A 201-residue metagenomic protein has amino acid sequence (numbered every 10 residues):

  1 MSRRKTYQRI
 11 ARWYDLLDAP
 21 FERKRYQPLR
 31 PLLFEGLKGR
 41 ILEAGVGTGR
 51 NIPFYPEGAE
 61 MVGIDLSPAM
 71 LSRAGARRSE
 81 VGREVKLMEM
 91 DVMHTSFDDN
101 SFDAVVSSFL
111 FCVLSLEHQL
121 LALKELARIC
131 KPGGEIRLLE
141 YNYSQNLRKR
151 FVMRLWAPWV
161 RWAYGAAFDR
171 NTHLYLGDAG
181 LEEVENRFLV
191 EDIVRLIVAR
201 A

Functional and structural regions predicted by a protein language model:
P20-R40, R50: Conserved alpha-helix/loop element of class I SAM-dependent methyltransferases that forms part of the SAM/SAH-binding
R40-T95: Class I SAM-dependent methyltransferase SAM/SAH-binding core
M93-V105: A short acidic, Gly/Pro-enriched loop at the edge of an enzyme's catalytic core that lines a small-molecule cofactor
A104-H118: A short SAM/SAH-binding and catalytic strip from SAM-dependent methyltransferases
L120-P132: A short glycine-rich, Lys/Arg-flanked "PGG" loop and its adjoining helix->strand segment in the class I
G133-Y141: Conserved beta-strand signature within the Rossmann-like core of class I S-adenosyl-L-methionine
Y164-G180: Short alpha-helix
G180-A201: Core SAM-dependent methyltransferase catalytic element
